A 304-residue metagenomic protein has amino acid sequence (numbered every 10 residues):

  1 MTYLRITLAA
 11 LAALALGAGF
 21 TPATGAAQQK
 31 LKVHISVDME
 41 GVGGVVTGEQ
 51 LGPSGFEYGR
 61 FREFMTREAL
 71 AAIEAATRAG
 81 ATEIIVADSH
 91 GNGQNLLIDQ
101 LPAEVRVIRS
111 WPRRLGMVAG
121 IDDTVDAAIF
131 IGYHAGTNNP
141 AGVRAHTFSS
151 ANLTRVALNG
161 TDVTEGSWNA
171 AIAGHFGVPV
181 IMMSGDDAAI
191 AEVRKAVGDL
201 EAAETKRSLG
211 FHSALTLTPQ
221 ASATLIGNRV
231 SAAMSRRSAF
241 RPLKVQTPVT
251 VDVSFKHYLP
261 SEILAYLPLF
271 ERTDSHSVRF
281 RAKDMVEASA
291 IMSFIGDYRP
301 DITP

Functional and structural regions predicted by a protein language model:
T7-G19: Bacterial N-terminal signal peptides
Q28-G48: Mature N-terminal segment immediately following signal peptide/propeptide cleavage in secreted/periplasmic
G44-A69, E201-T205: A short alpha/beta connector and helix-capping loop motif
F56-A87, G93-Q94, E104-V105, R229-R236: Alpha/propeptide regions of enzymes that mature by internal proteolysis
I84, S222, G227-P304: C-terminal accessory domains and tails appended to enzymatic cores
A103-I121: A glycine-rich helix N-cap at a beta->alpha junction
S150-F176, G185-A188: Active-site glycine-rich loop that binds ribose-phosphate moieties when present
I172-V180, S184-R229: Active-site rim beta-loop-alpha module in soluble metabolic enzymes
